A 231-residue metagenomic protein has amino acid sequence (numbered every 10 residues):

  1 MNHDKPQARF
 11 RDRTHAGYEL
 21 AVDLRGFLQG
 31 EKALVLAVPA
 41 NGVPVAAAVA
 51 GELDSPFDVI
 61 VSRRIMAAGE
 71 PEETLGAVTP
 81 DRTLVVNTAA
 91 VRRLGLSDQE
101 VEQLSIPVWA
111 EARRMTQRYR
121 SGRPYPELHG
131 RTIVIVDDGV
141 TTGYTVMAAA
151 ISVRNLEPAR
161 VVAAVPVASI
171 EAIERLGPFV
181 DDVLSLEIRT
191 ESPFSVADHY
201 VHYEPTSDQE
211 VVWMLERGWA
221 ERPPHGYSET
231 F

Functional and structural regions predicted by a protein language model:
M1-F231: PRPP-associated nucleotide enzymes
